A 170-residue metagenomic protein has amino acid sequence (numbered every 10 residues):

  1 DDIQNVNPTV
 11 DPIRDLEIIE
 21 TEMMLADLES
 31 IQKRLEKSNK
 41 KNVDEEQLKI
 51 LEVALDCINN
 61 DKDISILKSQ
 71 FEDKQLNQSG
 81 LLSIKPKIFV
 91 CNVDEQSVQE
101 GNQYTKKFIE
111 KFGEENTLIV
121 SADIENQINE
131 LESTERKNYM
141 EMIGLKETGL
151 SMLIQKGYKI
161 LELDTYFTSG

Functional and structural regions predicted by a protein language model:
D1-M24: Conserved P-loop NTPase nucleotide-binding/switch module
E29: Acidic/glycine-rich phosphate/pyrophosphate-binding loops and surrounding catalytic core that coordinate Mg2+
Q32-K33, K37-G170: C-terminal-of-GTPase-core extension/linker across diverse P-loop GTPases
